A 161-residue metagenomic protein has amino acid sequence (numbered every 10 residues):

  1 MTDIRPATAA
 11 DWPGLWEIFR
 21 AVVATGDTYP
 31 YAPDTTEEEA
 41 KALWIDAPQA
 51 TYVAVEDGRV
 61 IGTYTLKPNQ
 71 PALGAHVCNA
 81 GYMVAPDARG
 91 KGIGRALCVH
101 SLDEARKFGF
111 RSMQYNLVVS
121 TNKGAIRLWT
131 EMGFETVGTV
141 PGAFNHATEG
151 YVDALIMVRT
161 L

Functional and structural regions predicted by a protein language model:
D3-L15: A short beta-loop-alpha structural element at the N-terminal edge of CoA-dependent acyl/N-acetyltransferase catalytic
W16-D34: Helix-loop element at the rim of GNAT/NAT acetyltransferase active sites that forms part of the acceptor-substrate
T28-D87, C98-H100, E104, T160-L161: Acetyl-CoA-dependent GNAT
Y82-M83, L117, V140, H146-L161: Terminal substrate-recognition subdomain of acyl/acetyltransferases
R89, Y115-A125, A143-N145: Conserved beta-strand-loop-alpha-helix junction that forms the acyl-donor binding cleft
G90-A105, I126-E131: Conserved acetyl-CoA-binding loop-helix of GNAT-fold acetyltransferases
A105-V118: Conserved GNAT acetyl-CoA-binding A-motif
T130-V140: Conserved acetyl-CoA-binding loop of GNAT-fold acetyltransferases
